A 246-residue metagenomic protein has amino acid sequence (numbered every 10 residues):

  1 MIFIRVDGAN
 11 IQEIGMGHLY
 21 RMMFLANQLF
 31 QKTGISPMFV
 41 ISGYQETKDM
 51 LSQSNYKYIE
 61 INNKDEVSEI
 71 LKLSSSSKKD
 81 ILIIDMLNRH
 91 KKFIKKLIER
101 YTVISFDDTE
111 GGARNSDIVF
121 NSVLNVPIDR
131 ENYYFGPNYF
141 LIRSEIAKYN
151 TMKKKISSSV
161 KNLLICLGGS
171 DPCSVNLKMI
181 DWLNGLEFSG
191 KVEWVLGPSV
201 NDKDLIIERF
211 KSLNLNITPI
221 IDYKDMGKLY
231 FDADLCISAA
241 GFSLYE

Functional and structural regions predicted by a protein language model:
M1-F3: Extreme N-terminal starter segment of soluble prokaryotic enzymes
D7-F30, I41-Y133: Active-site and donor-binding regions of nucleotide-sugar-utilizing enzymes
L25-I35, W182-L186: A short, Lys/Arg-enriched amphipathic alpha-helix followed by its capping loop at the start of a domain
I35-G43, V192-P198: Short internal beta-strands
N115-S174, D204: A nucleotide-sugar donor-handling region in carbohydrate enzymes
S158-D232: Donor-nucleotide binding loops and adjacent catalytic segments primarily of GT-B fold Leloir glycosyltransferases
G227, Y245-E246: Short alpha-helical segment that forms part of, or immediately flanks, the ligand-binding pocket in carbohydrate-active
F231-F242: Acidic donor-binding loop of glycosyltransferase active sites
